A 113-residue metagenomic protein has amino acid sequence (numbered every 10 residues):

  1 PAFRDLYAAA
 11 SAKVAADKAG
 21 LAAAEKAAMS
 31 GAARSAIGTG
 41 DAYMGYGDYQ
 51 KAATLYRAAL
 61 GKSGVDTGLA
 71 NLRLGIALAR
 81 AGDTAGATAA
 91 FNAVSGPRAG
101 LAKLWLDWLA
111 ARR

Functional and structural regions predicted by a protein language model:
P1-G38, Y43, Q50: Extracytoplasmic and endomembrane cell-envelope/extracellular-matrix remodeling and assembly machinery
A32-R113: C-terminal soluble interaction/assembly domains
